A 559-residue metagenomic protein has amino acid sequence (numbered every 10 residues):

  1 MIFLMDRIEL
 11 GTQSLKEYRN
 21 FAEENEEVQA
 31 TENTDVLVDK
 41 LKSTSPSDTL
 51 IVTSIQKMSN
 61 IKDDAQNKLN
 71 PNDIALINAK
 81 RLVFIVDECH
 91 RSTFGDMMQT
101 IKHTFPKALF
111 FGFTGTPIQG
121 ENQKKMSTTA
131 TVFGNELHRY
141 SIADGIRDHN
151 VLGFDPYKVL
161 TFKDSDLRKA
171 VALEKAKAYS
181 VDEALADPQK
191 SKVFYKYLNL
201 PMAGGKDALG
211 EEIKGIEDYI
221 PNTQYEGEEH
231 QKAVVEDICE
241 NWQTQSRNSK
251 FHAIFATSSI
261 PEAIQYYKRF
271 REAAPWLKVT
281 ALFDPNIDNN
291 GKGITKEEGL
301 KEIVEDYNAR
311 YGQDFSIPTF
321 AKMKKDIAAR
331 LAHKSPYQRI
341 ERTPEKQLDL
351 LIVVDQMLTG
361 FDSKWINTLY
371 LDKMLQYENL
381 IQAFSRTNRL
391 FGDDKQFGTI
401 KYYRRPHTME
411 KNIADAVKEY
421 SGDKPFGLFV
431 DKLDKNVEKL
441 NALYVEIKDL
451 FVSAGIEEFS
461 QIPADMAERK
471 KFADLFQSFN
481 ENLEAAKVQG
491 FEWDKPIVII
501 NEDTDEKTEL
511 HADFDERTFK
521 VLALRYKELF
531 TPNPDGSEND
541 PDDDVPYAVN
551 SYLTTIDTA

Functional and structural regions predicted by a protein language model:
M1-N20, T257-A263: Conserved Walker A/P-loop ATP-binding site and its immediately adjacent core in helicase/helicase-like ATPase domains
I8-D35, E272-W276: Conserved helix-turn-beta segment of the N-terminal RecA-like "Helicase ATP-binding" lobe in SF1/SF2 helicases
T12, G210, W242-S246, S258-I287 (+2 more regions): Catalytic cores and motor modules of nucleic-acid processing enzymes
N20-Q66: Inter-Walker segment of RecA-like/P-loop motor cores
T49, P201-V353, H511-F514, T518-N533 (+4 more regions): Conserved C-terminal RecA-like helicase domain
L50-V86, R91-T100, K334, V353-D355: Conserved RecA-like ASCE ATPase "motif II neighborhood" in helicase/translocase motors
Q123-K250, Y267-E272: Interdomain helical connector at the RecA1-RecA2 junction of SF1/SF2 helicase-like NTPases
R386-K418: Conserved segment of the helicase C-terminal RecA-like domain
